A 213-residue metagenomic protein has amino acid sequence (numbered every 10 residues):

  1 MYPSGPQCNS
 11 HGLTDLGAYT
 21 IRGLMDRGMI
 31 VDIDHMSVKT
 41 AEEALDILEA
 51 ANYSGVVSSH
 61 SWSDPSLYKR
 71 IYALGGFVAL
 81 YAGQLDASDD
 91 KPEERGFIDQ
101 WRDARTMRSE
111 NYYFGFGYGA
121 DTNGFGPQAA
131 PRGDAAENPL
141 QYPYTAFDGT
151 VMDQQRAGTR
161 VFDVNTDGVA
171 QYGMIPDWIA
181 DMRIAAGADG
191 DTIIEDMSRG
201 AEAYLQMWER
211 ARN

Functional and structural regions predicted by a protein language model:
M1-N213: Extended, charged catalytic domains and RNA/DNA-binding interfaces, predominantly in divalent-metal-using enzymes
